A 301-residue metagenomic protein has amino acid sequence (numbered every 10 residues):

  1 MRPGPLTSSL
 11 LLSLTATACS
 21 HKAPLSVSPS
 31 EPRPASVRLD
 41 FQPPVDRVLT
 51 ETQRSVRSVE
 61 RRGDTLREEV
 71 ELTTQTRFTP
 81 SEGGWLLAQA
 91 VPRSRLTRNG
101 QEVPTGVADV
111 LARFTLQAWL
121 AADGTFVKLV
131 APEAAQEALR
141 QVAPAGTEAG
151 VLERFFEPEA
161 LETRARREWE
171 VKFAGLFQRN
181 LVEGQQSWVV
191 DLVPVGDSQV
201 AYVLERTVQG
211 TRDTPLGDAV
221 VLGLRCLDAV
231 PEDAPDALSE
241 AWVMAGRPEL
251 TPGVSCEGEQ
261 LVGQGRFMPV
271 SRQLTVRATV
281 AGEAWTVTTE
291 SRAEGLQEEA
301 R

Functional and structural regions predicted by a protein language model:
M1-S9: Bacterial N-terminal signal peptides that target proteins for export
T17-A18: C-terminal motif of bacterial Sec signal peptides marking the signal peptidase cleavage site
A23-R301: Signature of exported/secreted
